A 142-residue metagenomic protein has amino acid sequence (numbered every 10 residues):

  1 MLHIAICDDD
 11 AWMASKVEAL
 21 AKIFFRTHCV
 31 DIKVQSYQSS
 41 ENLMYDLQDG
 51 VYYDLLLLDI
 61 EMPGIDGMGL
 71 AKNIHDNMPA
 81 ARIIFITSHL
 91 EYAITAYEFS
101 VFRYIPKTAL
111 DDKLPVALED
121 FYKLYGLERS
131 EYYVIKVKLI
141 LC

Functional and structural regions predicted by a protein language model:
D8, L58-D59: Active-site residues of response regulator receiver
D10-Q35: Two-component/phosphorelay signaling modules centered on CheY-like receiver
S36-L55: Acidic, metal-coordinating helix/loop segments flanking the phosphotransfer/catalytic sites of two-component signaling
S39, D66-G69: Acidic catalytic/metal-coordinating carboxylates
P63: The feature encodes the CheY-like receiver
M68-P79: Short amphipathic alpha-helix used as the core "switch/output" element in two-component signaling
V116-C142: Conserved binding/recognition cores within well-folded domains
